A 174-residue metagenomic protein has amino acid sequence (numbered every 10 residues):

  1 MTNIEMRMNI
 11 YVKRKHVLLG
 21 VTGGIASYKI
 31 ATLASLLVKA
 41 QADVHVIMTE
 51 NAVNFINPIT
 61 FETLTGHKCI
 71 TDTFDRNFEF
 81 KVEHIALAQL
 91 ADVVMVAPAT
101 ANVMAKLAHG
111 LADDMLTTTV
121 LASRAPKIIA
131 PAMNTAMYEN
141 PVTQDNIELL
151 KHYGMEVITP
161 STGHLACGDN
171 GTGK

Functional and structural regions predicted by a protein language model:
T2-I128, N134-K174: A cross-family phosphate/adenosyl-ligand binding-site feature
